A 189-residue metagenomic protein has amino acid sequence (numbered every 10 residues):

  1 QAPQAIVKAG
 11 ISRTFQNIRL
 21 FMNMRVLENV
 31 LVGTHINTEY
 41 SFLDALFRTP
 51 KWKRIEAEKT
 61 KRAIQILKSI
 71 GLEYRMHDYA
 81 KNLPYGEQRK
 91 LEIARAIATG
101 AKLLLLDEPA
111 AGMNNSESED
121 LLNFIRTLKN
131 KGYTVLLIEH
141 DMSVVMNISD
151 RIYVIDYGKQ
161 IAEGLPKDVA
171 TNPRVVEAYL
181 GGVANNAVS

Functional and structural regions predicted by a protein language model:
Q1-S189: Glycine-rich phosphate-binding loops of nucleotide-dependent enzymes
